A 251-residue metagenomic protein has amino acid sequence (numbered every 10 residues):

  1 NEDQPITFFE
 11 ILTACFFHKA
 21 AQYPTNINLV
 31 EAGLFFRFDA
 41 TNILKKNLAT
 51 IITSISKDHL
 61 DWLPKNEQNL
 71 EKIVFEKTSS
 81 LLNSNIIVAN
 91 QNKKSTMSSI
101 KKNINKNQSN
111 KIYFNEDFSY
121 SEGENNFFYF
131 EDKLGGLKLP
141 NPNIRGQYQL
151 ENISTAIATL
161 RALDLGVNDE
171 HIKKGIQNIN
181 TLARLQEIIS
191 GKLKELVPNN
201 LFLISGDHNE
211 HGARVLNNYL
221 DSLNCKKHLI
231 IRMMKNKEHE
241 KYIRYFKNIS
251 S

Functional and structural regions predicted by a protein language model:
N1-K45, S54-E67: ATP-dependent carboxylate-amine ligase catalytic core
D3-A14, T25, L82-V88, N92-T96 (+1 more regions): Phosphate/pyrophosphate-binding catalytic cores of soluble transferases and nucleic-acid-acting enzymes
L12-F16, K72, E76, G212-L216 (+1 more regions): Well-ordered alpha-helical segments embedded in enzymatic catalytic cores
N26-I27, D39-I51, S56-D58, G135-I249: Nucleotide phosphate-binding/pyrophosphate-handling subdomain across enzymes that bind or process nucleotide phosphates
R37-F38, K45-N107, E240-K241: Conserved catalytic-core segment of NTP-binding enzymes
N85-Q91, L229-I231, S251: Short internal beta-strands
N92-I112, N125, E195-I204, I243-S251: C-terminal helical cap/extension that packs against the catalytic core of soluble nucleotide-cofactor enzymes
S121-G136: Acidic-glycine-rich active-site phosphate/pyrophosphate-binding loop
